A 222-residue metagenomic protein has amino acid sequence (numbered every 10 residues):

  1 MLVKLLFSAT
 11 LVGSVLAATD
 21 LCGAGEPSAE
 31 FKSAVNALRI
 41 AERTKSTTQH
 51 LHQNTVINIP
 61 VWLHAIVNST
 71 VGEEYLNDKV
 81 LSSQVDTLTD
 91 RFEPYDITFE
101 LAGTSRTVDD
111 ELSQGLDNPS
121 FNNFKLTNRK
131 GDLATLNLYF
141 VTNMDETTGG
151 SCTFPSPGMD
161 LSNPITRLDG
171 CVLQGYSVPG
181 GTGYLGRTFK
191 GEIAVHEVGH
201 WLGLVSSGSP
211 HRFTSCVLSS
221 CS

Functional and structural regions predicted by a protein language model:
M1-T19: Fungal secretory targeting signals
A17-L136, F140-D145: Propeptide-to-catalytic entry region of secreted or membrane-anchored zinc metalloproteases
L21-G25, S151-T153, V172, V217-S222: Sequence contexts marking disulfide-bonded cysteines in secreted/extracellular proteins
S82-V85, G170, E192-V195: Extracytoplasmic/secreted envelope proteins and their assembly/folding machinery, especially bacterial periplasmic
Q84, Y95, P179-G180, F189-K190: Extracellular, disulfide-bonded carbohydrate-recognition/adhesion ectodomains, dominated by C-type lectin-like domains
T89-F92, D96, F140-T142, G175-S177 (+2 more regions): Sec/Tat-exported extracytoplasmic proteins
S151-G186: Active-site scaffold of zinc-dependent metalloenzymes
G181-S222: The catalytic-center signature of Zn2+-dependent metalloproteases
